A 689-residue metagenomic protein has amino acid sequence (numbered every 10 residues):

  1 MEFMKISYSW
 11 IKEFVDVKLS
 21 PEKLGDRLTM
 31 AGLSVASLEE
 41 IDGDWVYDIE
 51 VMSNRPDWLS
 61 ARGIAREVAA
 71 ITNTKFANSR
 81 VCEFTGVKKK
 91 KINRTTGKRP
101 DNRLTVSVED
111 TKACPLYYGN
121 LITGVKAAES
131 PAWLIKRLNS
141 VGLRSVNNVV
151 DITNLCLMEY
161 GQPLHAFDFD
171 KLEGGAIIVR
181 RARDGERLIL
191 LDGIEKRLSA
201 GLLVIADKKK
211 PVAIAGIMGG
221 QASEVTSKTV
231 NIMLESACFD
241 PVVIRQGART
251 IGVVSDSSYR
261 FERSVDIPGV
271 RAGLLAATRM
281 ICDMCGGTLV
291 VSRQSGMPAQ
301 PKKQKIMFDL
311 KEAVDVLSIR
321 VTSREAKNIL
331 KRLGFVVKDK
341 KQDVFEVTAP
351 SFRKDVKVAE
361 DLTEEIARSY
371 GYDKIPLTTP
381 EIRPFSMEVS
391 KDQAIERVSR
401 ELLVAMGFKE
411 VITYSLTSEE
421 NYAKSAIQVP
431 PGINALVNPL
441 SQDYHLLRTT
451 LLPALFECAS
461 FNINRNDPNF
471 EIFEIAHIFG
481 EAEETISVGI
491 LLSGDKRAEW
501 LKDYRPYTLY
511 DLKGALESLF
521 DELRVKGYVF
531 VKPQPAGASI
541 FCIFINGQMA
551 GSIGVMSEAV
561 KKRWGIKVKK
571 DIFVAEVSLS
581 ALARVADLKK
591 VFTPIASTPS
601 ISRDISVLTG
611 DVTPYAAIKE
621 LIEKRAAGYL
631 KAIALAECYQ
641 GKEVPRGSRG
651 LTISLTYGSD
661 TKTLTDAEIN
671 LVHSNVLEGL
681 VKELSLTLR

Functional and structural regions predicted by a protein language model:
E2-Y372, P376-D392, R397: RNA/tRNA-interacting regions in translation and RNA-turnover enzymes
K5-Y8, E22-D26, K331-F335, D355 (+2 more regions): A carboxyl-terminal module marker
I11, A277, A313, I490 (+3 more regions): Residue-level signal for inorganic ion chemistry
M30, V46, G63, E67 (+5 more regions): Extended, well-folded interaction surfaces typified by the phenylalanyl-tRNA synthetase beta subunit core
S34-L38, K75, D283-G296, K338 (+5 more regions): Short beta-strand elements
V46, V437, P468-D503, I545 (+1 more regions): Polyanion/phosphate-binding surface patch
T74, R80-V81, P100, K208-R245 (+11 more regions): Conserved alpha/beta core surface patches that mediate binding of polyanionic ligands
R260-A276, G489, D495-A498, K502-L523: A conserved active-site cap/scaffold subdomain adjacent to cofactor or substrate pockets
